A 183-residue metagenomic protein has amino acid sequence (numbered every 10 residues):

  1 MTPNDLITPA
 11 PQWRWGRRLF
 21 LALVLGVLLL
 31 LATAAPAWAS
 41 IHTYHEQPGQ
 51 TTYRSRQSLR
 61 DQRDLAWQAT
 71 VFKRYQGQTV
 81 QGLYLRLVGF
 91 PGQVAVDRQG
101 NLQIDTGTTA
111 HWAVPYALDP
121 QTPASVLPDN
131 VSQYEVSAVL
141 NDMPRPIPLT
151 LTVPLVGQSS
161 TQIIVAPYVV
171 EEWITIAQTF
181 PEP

Functional and structural regions predicted by a protein language model:
M1-W15: N-terminal secretory signal peptides that target proteins for export/translocation
R18-A32: Bacterial N-terminal signal peptides
A37-I41: Boundary at the C-terminal end of the N-terminal hydrophobic targeting segment
H42-G77: Low-complexity, acidic Ser/Thr/Pro/Gly-rich terminal tails and inter-domain linkers that flank the onset of structured
L65-Q103: Short, surface-exposed binding/anchoring microloops in extracellular/periplasmic proteins
A95-N101, V114-P115, Q162-I164: Short, hydrophobic/aromatic beta-strand segments
T108-Q158: Short, solvent-exposed, Trp/other aromatic-anchored flexible loops in extracytoplasmic proteins
I163-P181: Short beta-strand elements
